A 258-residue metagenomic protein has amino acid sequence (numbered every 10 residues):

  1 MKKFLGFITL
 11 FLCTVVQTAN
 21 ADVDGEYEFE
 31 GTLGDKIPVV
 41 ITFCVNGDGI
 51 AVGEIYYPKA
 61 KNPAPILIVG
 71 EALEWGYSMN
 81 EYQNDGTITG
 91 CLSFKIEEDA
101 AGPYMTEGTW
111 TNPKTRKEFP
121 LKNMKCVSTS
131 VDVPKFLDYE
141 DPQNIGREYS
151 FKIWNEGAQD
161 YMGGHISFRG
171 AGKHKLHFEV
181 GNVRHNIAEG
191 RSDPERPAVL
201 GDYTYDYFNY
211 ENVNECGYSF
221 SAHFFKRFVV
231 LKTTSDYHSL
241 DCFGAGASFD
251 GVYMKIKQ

Functional and structural regions predicted by a protein language model:
F4-V15: Sec-dependent N-terminal signal peptides
V15-A21: Sec/Tat signal peptide C-region and signal peptidase I cleavage site
D22-G217: Central antiparallel beta-sheet cores of small beta-barrel/beta-sandwich binding domains
T109-R116, T234, H238-G246: Short, exposed beta-strand-loop hairpins at the edges of beta-sheets in extracellular/periplasmic proteins
V229: Basic, alpha-helical nucleic-acid-binding regions used in initiation and control of genome expression
I256-Q258: Short, solvent-exposed mixed-charge patches
